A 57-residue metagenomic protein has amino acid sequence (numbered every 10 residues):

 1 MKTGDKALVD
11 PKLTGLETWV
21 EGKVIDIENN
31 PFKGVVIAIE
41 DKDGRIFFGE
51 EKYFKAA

Functional and structural regions predicted by a protein language model:
T3-A56: Basic/aromatic-rich interaction segments and small domains that mediate binding to polyanionic partners
